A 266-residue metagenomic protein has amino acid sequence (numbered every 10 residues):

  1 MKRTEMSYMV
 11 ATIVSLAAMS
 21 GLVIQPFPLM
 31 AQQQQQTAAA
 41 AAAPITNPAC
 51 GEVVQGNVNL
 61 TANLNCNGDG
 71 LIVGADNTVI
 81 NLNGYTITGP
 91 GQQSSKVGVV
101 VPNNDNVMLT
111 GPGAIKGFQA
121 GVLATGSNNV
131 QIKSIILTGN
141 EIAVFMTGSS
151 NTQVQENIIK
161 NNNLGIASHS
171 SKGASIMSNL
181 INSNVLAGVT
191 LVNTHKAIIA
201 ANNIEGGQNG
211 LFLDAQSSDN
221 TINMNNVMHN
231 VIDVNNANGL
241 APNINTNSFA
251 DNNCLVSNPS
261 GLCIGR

Functional and structural regions predicted by a protein language model:
M1-Q32, L60, I80, I132 (+4 more regions): Secretory targeting signatures
A31-L71, D76-T78: N-terminal domain-start segments of secreted/luminal proteins
V53, N65-I80, G89-M108, K116-N128 (+1 more regions): Extracellular beta-strand-rich solenoid/capping regions of secreted or surface-exposed proteins that bind or remodel
G70-I72, K96-V100, G121-V122, E141-V144 (+5 more regions): Structural detector of coil-to-beta-strand junctions
A75-T78, Y85, N104-D105, S127 (+6 more regions): Small-residue (G/S/T/A) turn/hinge positions that recur once per unit in extracellular repeat modules
L82-Y85, V107-I115, I135, N157: Extracellular beta-strand-rich, repetitive "passenger/adhesive" scaffolds that bind or process carbohydrates
P112, I135, N157, N162 (+9 more regions): Consensus "Asn ladder" position of solenoid repeat domains
S218-R266: Leucine-rich solenoid repeat scaffolds
